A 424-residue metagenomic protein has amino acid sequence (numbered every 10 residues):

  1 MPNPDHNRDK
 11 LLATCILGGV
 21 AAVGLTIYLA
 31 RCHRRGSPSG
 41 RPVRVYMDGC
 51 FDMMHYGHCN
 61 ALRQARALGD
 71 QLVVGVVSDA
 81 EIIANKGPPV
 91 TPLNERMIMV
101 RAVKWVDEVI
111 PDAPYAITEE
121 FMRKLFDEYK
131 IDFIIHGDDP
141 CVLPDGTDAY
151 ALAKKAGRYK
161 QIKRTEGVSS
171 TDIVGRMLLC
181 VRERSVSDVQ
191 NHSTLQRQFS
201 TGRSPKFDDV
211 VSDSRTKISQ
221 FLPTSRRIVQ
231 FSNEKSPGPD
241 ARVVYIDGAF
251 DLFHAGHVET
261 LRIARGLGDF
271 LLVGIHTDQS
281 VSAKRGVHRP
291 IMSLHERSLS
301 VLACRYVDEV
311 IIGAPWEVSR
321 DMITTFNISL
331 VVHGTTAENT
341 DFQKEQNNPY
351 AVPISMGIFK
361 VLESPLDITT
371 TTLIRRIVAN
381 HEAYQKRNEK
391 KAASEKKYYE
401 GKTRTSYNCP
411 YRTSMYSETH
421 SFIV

Functional and structural regions predicted by a protein language model:
P2-V424: Nucleotidyltransferase catalytic core that binds NTPs
